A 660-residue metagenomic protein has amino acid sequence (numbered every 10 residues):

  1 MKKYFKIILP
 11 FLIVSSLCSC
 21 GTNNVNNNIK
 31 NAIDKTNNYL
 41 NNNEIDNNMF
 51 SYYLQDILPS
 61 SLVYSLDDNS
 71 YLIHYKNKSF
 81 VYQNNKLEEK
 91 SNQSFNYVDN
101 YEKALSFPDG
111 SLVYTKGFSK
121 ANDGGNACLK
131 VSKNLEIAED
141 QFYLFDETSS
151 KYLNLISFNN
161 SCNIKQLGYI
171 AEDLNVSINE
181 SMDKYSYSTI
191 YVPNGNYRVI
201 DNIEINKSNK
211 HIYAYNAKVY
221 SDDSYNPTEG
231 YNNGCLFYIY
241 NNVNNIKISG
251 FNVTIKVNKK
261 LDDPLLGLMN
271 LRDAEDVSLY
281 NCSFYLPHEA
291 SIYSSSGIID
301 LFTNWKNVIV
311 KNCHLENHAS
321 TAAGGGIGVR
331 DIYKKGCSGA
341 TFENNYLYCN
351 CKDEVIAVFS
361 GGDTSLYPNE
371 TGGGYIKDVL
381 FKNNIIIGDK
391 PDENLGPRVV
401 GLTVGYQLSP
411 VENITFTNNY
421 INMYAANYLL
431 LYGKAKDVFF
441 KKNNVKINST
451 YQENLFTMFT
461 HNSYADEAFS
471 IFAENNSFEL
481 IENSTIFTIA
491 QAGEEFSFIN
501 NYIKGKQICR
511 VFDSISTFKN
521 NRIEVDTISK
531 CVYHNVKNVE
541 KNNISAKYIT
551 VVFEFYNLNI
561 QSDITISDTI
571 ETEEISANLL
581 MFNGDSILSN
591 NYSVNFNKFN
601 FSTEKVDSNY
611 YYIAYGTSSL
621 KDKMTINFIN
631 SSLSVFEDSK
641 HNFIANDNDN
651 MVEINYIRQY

Functional and structural regions predicted by a protein language model:
M1-N24: Classical Sec-dependent N-terminal signal peptides that target proteins to the secretory pathway
P10, G21-E180, K184, R198: Surface-exposed receptor/substrate recognition regions of extracellular proteins
S94-D99, T115-L129, Y187-N233, V253-I255: N-terminal extracellular ligand-recognition/capping segment immediately after the signal peptide
E102-S106, I178-K184, I190, R198-K207 (+7 more regions): Short, T/G/N/S-enriched strand-turn elements that build extracellular solenoid repeat scaffolds
Y114, Y191, R198, E204 (+27 more regions): Extracellular beta-strand solenoid repeats
F158-V176, K210-G267, Y280-N281, P287-H288 (+4 more regions): Right-handed parallel beta-helix/beta-spiral solenoid domain characteristic of secreted/periplasmic
I200, S224-Y240, K259-L271, H288-F302 (+14 more regions): Extracellular beta-strand/beta-solenoid scaffold signature
